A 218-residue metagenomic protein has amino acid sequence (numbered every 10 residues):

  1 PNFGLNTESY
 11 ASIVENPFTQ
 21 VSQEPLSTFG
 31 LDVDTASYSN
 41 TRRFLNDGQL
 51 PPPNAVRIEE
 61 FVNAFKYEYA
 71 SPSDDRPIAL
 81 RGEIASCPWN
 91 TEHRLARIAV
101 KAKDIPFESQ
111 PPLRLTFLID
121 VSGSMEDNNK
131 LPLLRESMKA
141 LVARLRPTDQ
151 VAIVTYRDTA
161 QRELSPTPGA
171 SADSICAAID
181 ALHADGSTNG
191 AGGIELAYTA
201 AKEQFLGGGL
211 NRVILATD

Functional and structural regions predicted by a protein language model:
P1-P77, P88, A96-K101: Pro/Ser/Thr/Gly-rich intrinsically disordered low-complexity regions
L80-D218: Exposed acidic/Ser/Thr-rich ligand/metal-binding surfaces
